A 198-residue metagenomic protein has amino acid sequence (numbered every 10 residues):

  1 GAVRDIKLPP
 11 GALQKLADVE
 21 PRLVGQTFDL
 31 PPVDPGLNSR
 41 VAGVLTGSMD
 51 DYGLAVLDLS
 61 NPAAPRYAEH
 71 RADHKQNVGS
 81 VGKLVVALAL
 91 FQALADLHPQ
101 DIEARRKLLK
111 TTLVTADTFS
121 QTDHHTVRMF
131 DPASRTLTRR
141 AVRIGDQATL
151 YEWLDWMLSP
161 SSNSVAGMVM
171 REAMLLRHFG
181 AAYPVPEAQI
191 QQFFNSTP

Functional and structural regions predicted by a protein language model:
I6-H74, L97: Beta-lactamase-like hydrolase cores
V19-V41, I102-P198: Active-site-adjacent helix/loop patches that line small-molecule binding or acyl-intermediate pockets
M49-D51, D73-K75, G79-V81, L154 (+1 more regions): Extracellular structured ligand-interaction cores
L57-L59, V81, D117-F119: Acidic/polar N-terminal loop/beta-strand segments that form early-domain functional surfaces
L57-S60, L90-P99, R171-F179: Short regulatory "switch" loops immediately downstream of catalytic or recognition motifs within protein catalytic
N77-R105, V114: Active-site SXXK
